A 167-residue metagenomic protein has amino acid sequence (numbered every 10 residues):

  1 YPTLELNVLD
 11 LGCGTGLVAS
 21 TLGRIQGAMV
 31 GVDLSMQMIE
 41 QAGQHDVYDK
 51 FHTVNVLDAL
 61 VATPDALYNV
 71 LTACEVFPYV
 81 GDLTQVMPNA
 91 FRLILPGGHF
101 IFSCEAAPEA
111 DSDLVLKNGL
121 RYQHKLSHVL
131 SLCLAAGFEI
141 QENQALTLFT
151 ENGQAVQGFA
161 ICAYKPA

Functional and structural regions predicted by a protein language model:
Y1-L6: Conserved alpha-helix/loop element of class I SAM-dependent methyltransferases that forms part of the SAM/SAH-binding
L9, T15-L60: Class I SAM-dependent methyltransferase SAM/SAH-binding core
V61-L71: A short acidic, Gly/Pro-enriched loop at the edge of an enzyme's catalytic core that lines a small-molecule cofactor
N69-D82: A short SAM/SAH-binding and catalytic strip from SAM-dependent methyltransferases
T84-P96: A short glycine-rich, Lys/Arg-flanked "PGG" loop and its adjoining helix->strand segment in the class I
F102-R121: Short, glycine-/aromatic-enriched active-site segment of Class I SAM-dependent methyltransferases
Y122-G137, N143: Short alpha-helix
A136, F149-A167: Core SAM-dependent methyltransferase catalytic element
